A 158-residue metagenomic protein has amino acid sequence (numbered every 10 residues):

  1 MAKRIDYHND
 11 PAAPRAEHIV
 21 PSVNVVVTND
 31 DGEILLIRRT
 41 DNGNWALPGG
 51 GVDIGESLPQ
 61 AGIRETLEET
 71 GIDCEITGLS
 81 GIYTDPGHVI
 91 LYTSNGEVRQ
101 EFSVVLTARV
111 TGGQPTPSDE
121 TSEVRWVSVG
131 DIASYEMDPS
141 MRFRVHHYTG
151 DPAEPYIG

Functional and structural regions predicted by a protein language model:
M1-N24, G96: Acidic, metal-coordinating catalytic segment for phosphate/diphosphate chemistry, firing primarily on the Nudix
V20, T40-N42, L47, C74 (+1 more regions): Short connector loops at helix/strand junctions that flank enzyme active sites, especially segments positioning acidic
P21-V23, G32, F102-V104, S122: Change "...and in nucleic-acid phosphodiester-cleaving endonucleases..." to "...and in nucleic-acid processing enzymes
V27, V105-R109, S128: Short, well-ordered beta-strand micro-motif
N29, E33-E69: Conserved Nudix-box catalytic region and its N-terminal flanking loop in Nudix hydrolases and closely related
G43-N44, Q114-G158: Nudix hydrolase/Nudix homology domain
D73-Y83: A short coil-to-beta-strand element that immediately follows conserved catalytic motifs
D85-Q114: Active-site-adjacent beta-strand/loop module that shapes the phosphate/pyrophosphate-binding cleft
